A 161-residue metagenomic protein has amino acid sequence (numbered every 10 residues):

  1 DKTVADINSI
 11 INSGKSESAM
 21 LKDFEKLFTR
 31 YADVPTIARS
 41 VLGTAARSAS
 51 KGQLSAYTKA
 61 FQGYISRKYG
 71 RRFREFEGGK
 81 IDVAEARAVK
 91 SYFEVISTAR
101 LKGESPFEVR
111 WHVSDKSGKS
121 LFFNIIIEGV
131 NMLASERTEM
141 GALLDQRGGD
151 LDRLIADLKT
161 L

Functional and structural regions predicted by a protein language model:
D1-Y69: Early exported N-terminus immediately downstream of N-terminal targeting peptides
N12, G70-R74, I125: Charged/polar positions within long, soluble alpha-helices
R39-G43, E75-K80, A142-L144: Juxtamembrane/interface motifs at transmembrane-helix termini
A46, G63-Y64, L101-K102, E128-M132: Solvent-exposed loop/turn segments at secondary-structure junctions within structured extracellular/periplasmic domains
S48-T58, R74, S114-F123: K/E-rich alpha-helical interaction surfaces of small helical-bundle regulatory domains
R67-F107, D157, L161: Surface-exposed, charged secondary-structure patches
P106-S135: Short beta-strand edge/turn micro-motifs at domain boundaries
N124-L161: Low-complexity, intrinsically disordered terminal/linker segments enriched in charged and Gly/Pro repeats
